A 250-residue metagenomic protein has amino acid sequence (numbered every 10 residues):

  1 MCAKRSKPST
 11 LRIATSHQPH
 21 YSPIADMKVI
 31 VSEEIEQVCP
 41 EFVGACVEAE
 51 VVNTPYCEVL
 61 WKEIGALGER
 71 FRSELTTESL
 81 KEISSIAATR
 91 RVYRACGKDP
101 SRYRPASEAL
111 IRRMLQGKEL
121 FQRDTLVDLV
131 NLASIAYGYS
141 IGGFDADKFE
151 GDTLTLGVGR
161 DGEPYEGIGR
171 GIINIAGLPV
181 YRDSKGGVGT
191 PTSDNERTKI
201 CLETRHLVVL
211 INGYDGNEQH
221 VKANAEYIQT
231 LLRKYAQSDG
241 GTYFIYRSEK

Functional and structural regions predicted by a protein language model:
M1-A25: N-terminal amphipathic/basic-hydrophobic helices that include classical n-h-c signal peptides and signal-anchor
Y21-K250: Charge-biased, low-complexity intrinsically disordered regions
